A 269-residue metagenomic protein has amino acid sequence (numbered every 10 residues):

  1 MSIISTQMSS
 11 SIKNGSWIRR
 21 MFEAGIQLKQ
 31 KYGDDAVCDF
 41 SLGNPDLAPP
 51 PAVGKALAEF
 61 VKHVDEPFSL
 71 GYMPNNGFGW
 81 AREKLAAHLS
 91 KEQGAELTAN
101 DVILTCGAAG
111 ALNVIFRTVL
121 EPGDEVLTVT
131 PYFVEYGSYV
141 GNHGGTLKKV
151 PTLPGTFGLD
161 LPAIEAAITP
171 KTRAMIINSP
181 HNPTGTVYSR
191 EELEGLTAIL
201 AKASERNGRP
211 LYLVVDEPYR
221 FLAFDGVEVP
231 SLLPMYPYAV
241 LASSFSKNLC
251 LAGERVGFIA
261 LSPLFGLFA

Functional and structural regions predicted by a protein language model:
I4, M8-G107, V114: N-terminal small-domain helix-loop-helix segment of the aminotransferase-like
Q27-D34, V64, E92-G94, I199-P210 (+1 more regions): Alpha-helix termini
L42, E59, G107, T152-P154 (+3 more regions): Active-site donor-binding loop signature of nucleotide-sugar glycosyltransferases
D46-P50, P183-T186, F221-L222, C250-A252: Short catalytic/ligand-binding loop motif for oxyanion handling, primarily in non-cytosolic enzymes, centered on
P67-G208, R220-M235, V240: Conserved core of the PLP fold type I
L213-V214: Residue-level marker for buried hydrophobic side chains located in beta-strands that build the well-ordered beta-sheet
E217: Walker B catalytic acidic pair
P237-A269: Conserved core segment of the aminotransferase class I/II
